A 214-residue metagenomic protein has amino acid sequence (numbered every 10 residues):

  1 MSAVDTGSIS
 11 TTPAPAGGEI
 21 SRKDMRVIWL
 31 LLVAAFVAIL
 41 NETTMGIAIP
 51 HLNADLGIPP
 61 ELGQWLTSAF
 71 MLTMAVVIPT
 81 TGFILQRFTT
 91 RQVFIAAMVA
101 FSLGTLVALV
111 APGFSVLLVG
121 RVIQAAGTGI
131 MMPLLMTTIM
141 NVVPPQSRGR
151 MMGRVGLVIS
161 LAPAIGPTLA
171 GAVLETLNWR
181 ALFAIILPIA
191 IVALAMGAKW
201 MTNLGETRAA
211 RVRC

Functional and structural regions predicted by a protein language model:
S2-W200, G205: Transmembrane-helix bundle of Major Facilitator Superfamily
R208-C214: Membrane-interface "helix-start" segments
